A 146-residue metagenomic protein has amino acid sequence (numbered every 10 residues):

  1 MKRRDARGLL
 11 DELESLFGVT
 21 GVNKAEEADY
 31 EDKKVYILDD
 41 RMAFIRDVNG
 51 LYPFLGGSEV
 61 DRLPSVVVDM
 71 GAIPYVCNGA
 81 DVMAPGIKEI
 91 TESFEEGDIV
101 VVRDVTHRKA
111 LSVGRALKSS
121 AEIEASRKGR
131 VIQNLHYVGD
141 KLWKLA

Functional and structural regions predicted by a protein language model:
M1-K33, L38-E89, S93-E96, V102-A146: Beta-strand/loop-dominated core regions that host nucleotide or nucleotide-derived cofactor-binding catalytic loops
